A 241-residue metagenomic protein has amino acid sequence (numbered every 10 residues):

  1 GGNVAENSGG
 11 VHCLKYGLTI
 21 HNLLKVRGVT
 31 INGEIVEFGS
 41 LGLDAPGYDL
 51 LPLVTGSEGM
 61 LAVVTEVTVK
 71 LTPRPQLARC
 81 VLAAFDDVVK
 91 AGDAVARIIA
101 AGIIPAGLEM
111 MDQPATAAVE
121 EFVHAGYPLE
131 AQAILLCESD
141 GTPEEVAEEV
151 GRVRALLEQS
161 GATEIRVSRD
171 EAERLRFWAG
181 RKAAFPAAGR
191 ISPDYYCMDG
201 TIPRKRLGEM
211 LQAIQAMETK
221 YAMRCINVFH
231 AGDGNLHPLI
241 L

Functional and structural regions predicted by a protein language model:
G1-E109: FAD-binding subdomain of flavoenzyme oxidoreductases
V69-P73, R79-L241: C-terminal substrate-recognition/cap domain of FAD-linked oxidoreductases
